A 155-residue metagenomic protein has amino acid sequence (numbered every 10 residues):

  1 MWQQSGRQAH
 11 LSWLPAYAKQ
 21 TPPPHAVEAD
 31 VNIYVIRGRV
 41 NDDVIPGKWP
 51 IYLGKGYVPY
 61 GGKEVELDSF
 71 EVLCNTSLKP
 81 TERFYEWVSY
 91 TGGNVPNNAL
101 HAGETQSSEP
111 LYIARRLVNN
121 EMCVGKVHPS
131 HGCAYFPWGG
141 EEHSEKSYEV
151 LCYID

Functional and structural regions predicted by a protein language model:
M1-D155: A structural motif
